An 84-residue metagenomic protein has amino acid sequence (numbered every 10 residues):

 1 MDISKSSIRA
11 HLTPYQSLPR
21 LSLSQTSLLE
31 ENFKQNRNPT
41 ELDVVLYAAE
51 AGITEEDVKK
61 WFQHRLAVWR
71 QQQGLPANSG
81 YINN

Functional and structural regions predicted by a protein language model:
M1-N84: Intrinsically disordered, low-complexity regulatory segments flanking DNA-binding domains of metazoan transcription
